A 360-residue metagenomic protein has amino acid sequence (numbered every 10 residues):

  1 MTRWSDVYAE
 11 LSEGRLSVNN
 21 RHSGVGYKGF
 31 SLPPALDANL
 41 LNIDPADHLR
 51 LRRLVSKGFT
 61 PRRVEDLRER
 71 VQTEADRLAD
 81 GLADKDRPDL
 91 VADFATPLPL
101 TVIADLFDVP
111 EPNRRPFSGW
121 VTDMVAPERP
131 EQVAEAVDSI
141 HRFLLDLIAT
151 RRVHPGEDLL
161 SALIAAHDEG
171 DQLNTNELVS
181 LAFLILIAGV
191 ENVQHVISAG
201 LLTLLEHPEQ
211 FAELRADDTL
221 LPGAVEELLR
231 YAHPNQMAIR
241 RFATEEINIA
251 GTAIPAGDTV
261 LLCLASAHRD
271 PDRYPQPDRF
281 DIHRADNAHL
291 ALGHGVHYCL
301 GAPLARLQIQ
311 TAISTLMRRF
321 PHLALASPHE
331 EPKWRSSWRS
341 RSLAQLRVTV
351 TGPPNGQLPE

Functional and structural regions predicted by a protein language model:
M1-E360: Cytochrome P450
